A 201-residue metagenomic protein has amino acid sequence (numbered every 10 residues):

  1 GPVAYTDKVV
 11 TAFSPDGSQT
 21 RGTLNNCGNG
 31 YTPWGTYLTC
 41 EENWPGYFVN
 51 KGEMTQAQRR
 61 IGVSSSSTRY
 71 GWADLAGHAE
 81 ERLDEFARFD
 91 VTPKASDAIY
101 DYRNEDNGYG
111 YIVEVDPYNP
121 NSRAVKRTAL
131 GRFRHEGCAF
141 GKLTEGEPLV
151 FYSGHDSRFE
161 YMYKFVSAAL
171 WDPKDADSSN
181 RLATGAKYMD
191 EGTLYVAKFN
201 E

Functional and structural regions predicted by a protein language model:
G1-E201: Conserved small-residue
